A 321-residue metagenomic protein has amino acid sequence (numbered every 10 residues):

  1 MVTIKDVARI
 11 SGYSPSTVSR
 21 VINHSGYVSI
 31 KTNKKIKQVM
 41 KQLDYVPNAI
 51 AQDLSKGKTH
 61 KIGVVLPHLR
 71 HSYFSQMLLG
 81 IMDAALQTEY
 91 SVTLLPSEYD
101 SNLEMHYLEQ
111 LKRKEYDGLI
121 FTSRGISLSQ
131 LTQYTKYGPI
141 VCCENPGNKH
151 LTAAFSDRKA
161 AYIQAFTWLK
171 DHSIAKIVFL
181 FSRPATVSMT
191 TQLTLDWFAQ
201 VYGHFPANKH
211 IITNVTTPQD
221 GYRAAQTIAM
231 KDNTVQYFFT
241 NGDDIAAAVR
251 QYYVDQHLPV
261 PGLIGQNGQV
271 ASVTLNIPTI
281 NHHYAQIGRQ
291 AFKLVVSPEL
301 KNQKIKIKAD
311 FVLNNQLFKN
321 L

Functional and structural regions predicted by a protein language model:
M1-H60: N-terminal helix-turn-helix DNA-binding module of bacterial transcription factors
V2, K41-L79, T88, Q110-R113: N-terminal helix-turn-helix/winged-helix DNA-binding helices and compositionally similar short basic alpha-helical
T17-R20, L54-R70, K176-A185: Short beta-strand segments enriched in small/hydrophobic residues
P67-S75, L95-N102, A154-Q164, L180-Q226 (+3 more regions): Hinge/beta->alpha junction and helix N-cap segments in small-molecule ligand-binding domains
L86-L128: Central regulatory/effector-binding core of bacterial HTH transcription factors
N102-E115, D220-T234: Short, well-structured alpha-helical segments in soluble
T122-A161, D244, N267-P278: Flexible loop/hinge segments that line or gate small-molecule binding clefts
D232-Y237, N241-L321: Flexible loop/turn connectors
